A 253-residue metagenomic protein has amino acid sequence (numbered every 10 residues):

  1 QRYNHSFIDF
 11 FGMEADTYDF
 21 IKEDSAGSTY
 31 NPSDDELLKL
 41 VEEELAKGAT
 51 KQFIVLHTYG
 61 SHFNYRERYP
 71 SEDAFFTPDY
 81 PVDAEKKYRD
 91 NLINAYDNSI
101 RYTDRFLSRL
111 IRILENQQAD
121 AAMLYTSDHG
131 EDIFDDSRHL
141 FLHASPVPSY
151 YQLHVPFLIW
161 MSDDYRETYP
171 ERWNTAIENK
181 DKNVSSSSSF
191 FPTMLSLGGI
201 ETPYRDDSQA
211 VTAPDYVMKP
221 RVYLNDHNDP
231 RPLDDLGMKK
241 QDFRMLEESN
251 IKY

Functional and structural regions predicted by a protein language model:
Q1, F53-G60, D97-I100, A122-S127 (+2 more regions): Short beta-strand segments
Q1-D83, S187, P192-P214: Active-site-proximal alpha/beta segments of enzymes that process anionic O-linked groups
K22, D83-L92, Y169-I177: Short glycine/proline-rich turn/loop motifs
L38-E43, D79-M123, D181, S185-S186: A long, amphipathic alpha-helix that forms part of the scaffold/cap immediately adjacent to metal-dependent active
G60-N64, S127-S137, P214-V217: Acidic helix/loop microenvironments that form the catalytic cleft of cell-wall polysaccharide enzymes
S99-L142, F191, L195-G198: Metal-dependent active-site segment of extracytoplasmic phospho-/sulfohydrolases and closely related
R112-N116, P146-P148, M161-Y253: Membrane-interface soluble catalytic domains
A119-D120, T126-P170: Histidine-centered active-site microenvironments of extracellular/periplasmic hydrolases and transferases
